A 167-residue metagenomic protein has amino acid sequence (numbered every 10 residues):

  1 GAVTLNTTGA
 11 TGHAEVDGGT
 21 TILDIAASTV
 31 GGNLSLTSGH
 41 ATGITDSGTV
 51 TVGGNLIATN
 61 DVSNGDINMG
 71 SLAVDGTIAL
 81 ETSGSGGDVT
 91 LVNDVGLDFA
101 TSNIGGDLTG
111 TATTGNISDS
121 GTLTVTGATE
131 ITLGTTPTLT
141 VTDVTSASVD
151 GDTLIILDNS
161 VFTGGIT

Functional and structural regions predicted by a protein language model:
G1-T167: Extracellular lectin-like interaction modules
